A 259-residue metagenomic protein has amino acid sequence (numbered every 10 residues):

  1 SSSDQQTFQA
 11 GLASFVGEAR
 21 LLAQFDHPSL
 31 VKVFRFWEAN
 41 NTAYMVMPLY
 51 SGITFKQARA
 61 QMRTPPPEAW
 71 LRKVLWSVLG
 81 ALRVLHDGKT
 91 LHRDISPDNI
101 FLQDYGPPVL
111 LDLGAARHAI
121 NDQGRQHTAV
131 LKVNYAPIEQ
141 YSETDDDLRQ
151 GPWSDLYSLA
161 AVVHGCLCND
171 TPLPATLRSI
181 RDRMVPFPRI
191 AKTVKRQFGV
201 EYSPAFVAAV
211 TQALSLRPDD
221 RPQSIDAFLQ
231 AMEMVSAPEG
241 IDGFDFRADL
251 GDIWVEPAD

Functional and structural regions predicted by a protein language model:
S1-Q24: AlphaC helix of the eukaryotic protein kinase fold
F36: Activation-segment/catalytic-loop signature of the eukaryotic protein kinase fold
N40-T54, A58: Conserved short submotifs of the Hanks-type protein kinase catalytic core that shape the nucleotide-binding pocket
V74-L75: Activation segment signature within eukaryotic-like protein kinase domains
L79-T90: Protein kinase catalytic-loop region centered on the HRD/HxD motif
Y135-I241: C-terminal lobe helix-coil module of Hanks-type protein kinase domains
G240-D259: Regulatory extensions appended to serine/threonine kinase catalytic cores
